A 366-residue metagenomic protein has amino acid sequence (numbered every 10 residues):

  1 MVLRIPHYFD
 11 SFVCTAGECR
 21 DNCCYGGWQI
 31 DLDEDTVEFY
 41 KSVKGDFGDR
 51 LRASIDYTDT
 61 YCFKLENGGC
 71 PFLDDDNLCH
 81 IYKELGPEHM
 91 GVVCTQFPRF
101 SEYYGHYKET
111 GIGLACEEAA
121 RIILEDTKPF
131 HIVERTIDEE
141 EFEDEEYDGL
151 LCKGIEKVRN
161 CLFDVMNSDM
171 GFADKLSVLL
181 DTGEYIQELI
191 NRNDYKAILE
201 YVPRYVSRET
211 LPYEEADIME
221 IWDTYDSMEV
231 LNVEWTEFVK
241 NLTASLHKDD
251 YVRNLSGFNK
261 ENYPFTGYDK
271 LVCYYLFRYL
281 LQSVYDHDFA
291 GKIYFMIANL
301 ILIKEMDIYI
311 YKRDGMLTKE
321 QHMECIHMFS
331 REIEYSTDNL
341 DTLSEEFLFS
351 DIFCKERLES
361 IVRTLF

Functional and structural regions predicted by a protein language model:
M1-F47: General N-terminal leader/first-domain-start detector
V2-C19, R52-G91, K108: Immediate flanking context of iron-sulfur cluster ligation sites
S11-C19, P129-E134, L271-Y275: Short, compositionally biased low-complexity segments
A16, R20, R159, M296-L300: Short runs of predominantly hydrophobic/aromatic residues within well-ordered alpha helices that form helix-helix
G17, N22, G26-G27, L73 (+3 more regions): General secretory precursor processing signal
K41-R52, T127-R135: Compact, glycine/acidic-enriched structural inserts
N77, E84-L180: Internal, well-ordered alpha/beta segment that forms a basic, Gly-enriched binding/recognition surface
G171-F366: Hydrophobic, aromatic-lined core segments that form the binding pocket/scaffold for planar heteroaromatic ligands
